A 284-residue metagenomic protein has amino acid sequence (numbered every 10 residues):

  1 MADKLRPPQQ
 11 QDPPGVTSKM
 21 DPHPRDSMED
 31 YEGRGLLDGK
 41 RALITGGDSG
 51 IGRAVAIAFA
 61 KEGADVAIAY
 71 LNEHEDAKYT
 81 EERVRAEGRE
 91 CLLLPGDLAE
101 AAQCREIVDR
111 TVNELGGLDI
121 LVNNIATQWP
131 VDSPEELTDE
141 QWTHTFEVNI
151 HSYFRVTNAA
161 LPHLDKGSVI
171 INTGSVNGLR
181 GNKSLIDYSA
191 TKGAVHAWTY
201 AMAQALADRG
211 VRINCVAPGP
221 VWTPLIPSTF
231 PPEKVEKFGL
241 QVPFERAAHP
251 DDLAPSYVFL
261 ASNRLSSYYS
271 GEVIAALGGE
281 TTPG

Functional and structural regions predicted by a protein language model:
K4-R6, M20, R25-E29, V131 (+4 more regions): Short C-terminal tail/terminal secondary-structure segment of NAD(P)H-dependent dehydrogenase/reductase domains
H74, P95-V108, D139, D251-D252: The beta1-alpha1 cofactor-binding region of Rossmann-like NAD(H)/NADP(H)-dependent oxidoreductases
E100, R105, N113, A126-T143 (+3 more regions): Conserved mid-core segment of classical short-chain dehydrogenase/reductases
E135-F154, I171, V195, F244: Catalytic Tyr-X3-Lys loop
T157, T191, T199: Active-site helix of classical SDR
P162, Q204-D208: Alpha-helical segment proximal to the catalytic Tyr-Lys
S175: Residue(s) in the substrate-gating loop at a strand-loop-helix junction that position the organic substrate next
V242-L253: A conserved structural motif in NAD(P)-dependent oxidoreductases
